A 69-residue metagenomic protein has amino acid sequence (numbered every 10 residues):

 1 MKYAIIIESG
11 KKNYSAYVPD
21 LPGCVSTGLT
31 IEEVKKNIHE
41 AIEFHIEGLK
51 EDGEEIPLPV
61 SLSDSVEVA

Functional and structural regions predicted by a protein language model:
M1-Y3, K36-A69: Short, charged, surface-exposed hinge/linker loops at domain edges that act as mobile lids or interdomain connectors
I7-L21: Short aromatic-glycine-(Arg/Gly/Cys) micro-motifs in beta-strand/loop hairpins
D20-G23, L58-V60: Hydrophobic residues in alpha-helical membrane-spanning segments
P22-I31: A short, exposed loop/beta-hairpin motif centered on an aromatic-Gly-Thr core
